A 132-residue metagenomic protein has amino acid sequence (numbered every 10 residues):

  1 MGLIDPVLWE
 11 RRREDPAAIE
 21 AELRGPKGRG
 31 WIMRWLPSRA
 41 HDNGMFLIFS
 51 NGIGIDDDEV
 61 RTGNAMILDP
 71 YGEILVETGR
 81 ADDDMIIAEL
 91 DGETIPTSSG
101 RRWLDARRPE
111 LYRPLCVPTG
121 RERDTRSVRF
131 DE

Functional and structural regions predicted by a protein language model:
M1, D69-G72, E89-L90, S98 (+1 more regions): Short, surface-exposed linear patches
M1-M85: CN hydrolase (nitrilase-like) catalytic-core segments centered on the catalytic cysteine and neighboring Lys/Glu
D82-G100: A short, polar/charged loop-to-alpha-helix boundary motif
I95-E132: Cysteine/selenocysteine-centered motifs that mediate thiol-based redox chemistry or coordinate metal-sulfur cofactors
